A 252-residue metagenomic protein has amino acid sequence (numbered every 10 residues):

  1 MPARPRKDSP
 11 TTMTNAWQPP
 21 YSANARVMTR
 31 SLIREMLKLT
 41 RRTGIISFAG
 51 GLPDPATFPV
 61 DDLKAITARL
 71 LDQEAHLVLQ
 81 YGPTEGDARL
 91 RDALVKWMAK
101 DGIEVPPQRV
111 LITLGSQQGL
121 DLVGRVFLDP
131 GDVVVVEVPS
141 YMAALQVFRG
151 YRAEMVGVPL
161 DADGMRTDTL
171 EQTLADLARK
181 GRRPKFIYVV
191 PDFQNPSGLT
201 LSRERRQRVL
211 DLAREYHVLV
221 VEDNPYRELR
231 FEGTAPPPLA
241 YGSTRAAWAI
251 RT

Functional and structural regions predicted by a protein language model:
A3-T12: Short, Lys/Arg-enriched N-terminal segments with co-localized hydrophobic residues within the first ~10-30 amino acids
R6, P19-P20, R34-E35, A65-I66 (+3 more regions): Short, flexible segments with low predicted structural confidence
T12-T84, T252: N-terminal "arm"/small-domain region of PLP-dependent enzymes with the aminotransferase-like
D72-H217, R227-W248: Conserved core of the PLP fold type I
V220: Carbohydrate-binding surfaces in secreted/extracellular proteins
D223: Glycine-centered flexible beta-alpha turn that most often forms the glycine-rich phosphate-binding loop
